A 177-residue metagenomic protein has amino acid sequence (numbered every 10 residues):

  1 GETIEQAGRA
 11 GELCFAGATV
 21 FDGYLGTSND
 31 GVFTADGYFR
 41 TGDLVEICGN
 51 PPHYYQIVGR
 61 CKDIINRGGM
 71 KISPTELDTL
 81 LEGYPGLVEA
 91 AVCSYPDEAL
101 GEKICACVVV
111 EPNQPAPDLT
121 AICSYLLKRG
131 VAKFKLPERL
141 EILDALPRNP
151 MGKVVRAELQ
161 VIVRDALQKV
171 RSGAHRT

Functional and structural regions predicted by a protein language model:
G1, A7, F33, T41 (+2 more regions): Hydrophobic alpha-helical segments, especially N-terminal targeting/anchoring helices
G1-E2, A91: Glycine-rich, charged/polar anion/phosphate-binding loops that engage phosphate groups from diverse ligands
E2-D36, M70-I72: Conserved ATP/PPi-binding loop(s) of AMP-dependent carboxylate-activating enzymes
G17, D22-G23, G37, L44-K135 (+3 more regions): AMP-binding/adenylate-forming catalytic core of the ANL superfamily
V32, Y125, I162, A166: Residues that form generic nucleotide/phosphate-binding pockets
V161-T177: Acidic/polar alpha-helix N-cap and adjacent early helical turns within long charge-rich amphipathic helices/linkers
